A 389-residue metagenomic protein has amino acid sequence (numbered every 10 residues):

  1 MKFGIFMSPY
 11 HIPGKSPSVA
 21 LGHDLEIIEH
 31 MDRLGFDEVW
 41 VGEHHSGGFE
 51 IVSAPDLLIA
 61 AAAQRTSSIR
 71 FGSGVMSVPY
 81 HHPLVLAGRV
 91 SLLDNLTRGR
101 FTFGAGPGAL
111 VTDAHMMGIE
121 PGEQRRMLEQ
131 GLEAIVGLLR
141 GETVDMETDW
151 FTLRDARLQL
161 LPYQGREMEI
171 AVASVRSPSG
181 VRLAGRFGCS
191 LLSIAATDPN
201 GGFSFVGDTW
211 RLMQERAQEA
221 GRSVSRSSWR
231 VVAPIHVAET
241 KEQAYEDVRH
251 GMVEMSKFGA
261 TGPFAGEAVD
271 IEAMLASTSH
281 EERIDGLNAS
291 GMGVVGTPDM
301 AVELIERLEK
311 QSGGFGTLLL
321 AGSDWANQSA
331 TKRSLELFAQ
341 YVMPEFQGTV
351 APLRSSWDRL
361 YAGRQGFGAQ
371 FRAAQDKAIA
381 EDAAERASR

Functional and structural regions predicted by a protein language model:
M1-F71, R166-M168, W357-R359, R372-D376 (+1 more regions): N-terminal beta1-alpha1-beta2 module of alpha/beta enzyme domains
M1-S16, A109-D113, T152-R166, I271-S290: N-terminal small/glycine-rich loop or linker at the start of catalytic domains across soluble metabolic enzymes
K2-V19, P79-W150, S190-G207, R211 (+4 more regions): Flexible, glycine-rich active-site loops centered on histidine and acidic residues that chelate a metal or position
F3, M31, G35, E43 (+11 more regions): Conserved, mostly hydrophobic/aromatic
F3-M7, V39-V41, F71-G74, F101-A105 (+4 more regions): Hydrophobic faces of well-ordered beta-strands that scaffold small-molecule active sites in alpha/beta enzyme cores
M7-G22, M76-L84, Q164-R176, I235-A238 (+1 more regions): Active-site mouth loops of central-metabolism enzymes
E38-A62, S77, A109, A195-G202 (+1 more regions): Glycine-rich, proline-tolerant flexible connector loops at the mouths of alpha/beta enzymes
G122-L158, G201-G316, M343-R389: An alpha-helical appendage that flanks or caps ligand/catalytic pockets
